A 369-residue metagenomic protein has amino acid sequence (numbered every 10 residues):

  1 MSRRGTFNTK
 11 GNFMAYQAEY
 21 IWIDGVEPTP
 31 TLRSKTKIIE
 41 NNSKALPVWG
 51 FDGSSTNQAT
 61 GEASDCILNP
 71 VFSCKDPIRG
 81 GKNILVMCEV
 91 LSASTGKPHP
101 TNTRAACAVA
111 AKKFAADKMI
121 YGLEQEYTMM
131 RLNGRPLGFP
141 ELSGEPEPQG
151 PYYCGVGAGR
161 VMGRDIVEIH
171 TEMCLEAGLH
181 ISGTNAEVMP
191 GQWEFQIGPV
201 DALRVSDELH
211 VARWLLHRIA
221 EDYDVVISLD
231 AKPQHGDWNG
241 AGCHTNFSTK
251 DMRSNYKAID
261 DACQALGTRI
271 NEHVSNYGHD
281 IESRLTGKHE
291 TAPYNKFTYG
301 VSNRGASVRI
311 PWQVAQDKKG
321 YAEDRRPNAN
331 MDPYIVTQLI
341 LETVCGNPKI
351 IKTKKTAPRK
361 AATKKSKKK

Functional and structural regions predicted by a protein language model:
S2-F13: Short, Lys/Arg-enriched N-terminal segments with co-localized hydrophobic residues within the first ~10-30 amino acids
G5-F7, A357-K369: Viral virion structural and adsorption modules
F13-P358, K369: Glycine-rich, acidic/polar active-site loops that bind/position phosphate-bearing ligands
